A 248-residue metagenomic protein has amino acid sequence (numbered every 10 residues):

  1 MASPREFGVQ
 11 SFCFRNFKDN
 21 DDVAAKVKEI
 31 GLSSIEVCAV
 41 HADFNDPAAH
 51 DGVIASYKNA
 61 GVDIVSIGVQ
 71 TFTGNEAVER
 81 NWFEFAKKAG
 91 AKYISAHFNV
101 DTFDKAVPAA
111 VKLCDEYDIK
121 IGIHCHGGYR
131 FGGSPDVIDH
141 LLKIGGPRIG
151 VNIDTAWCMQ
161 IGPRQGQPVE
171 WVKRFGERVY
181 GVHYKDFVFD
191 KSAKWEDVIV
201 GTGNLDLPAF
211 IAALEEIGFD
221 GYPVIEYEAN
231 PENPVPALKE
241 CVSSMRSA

Functional and structural regions predicted by a protein language model:
A2-G8, C13-S33, G90, S134-A248: Histidine-acidic metal/acid-base catalytic patches
C13-R15, A39-H41, Q70-T73, N99-T102 (+4 more regions): Active-site-proximal loop/turn and secondary-structure-junction residues that shape catalytic pockets, frequently
R15-N16, D46, N75, F103 (+1 more regions): Charged, low-complexity surface patches
D21, S34, S56-V151, Q160: Active-site acidic/histidine proton-transfer and metal-coordination neighborhood in alpha/beta enzyme cores
E36-I54: Glycine-rich, proline-tolerant flexible connector loops at the mouths of alpha/beta enzymes
E36-V37, S95-A96, P223-I225: Short beta-strand segments at enzyme active-site cores
N45-P47, E76-A77, K105-A106, G133-S134 (+2 more regions): Short Asp/Glu-rich motifs
A55-S56, V172: Leucine-rich repeat
